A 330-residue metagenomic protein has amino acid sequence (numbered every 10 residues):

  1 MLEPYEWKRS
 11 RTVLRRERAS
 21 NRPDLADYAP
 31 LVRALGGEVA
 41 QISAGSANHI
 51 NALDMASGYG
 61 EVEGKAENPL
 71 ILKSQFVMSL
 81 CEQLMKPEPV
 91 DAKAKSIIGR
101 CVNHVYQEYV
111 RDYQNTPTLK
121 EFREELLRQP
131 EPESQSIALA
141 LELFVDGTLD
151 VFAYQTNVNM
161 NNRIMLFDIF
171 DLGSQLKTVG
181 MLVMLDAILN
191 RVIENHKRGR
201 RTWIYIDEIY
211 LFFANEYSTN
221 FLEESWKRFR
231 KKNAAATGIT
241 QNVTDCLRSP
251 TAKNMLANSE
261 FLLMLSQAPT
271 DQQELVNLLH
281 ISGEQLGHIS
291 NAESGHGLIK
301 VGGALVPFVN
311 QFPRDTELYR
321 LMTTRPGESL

Functional and structural regions predicted by a protein language model:
N21-D24: Intrinsic-disorder-associated, low-complexity terminal segments enriched in Asp/Asn/His/Tyr and depleted of Lys/Arg
A26, P30-E38, S43-S46, N51-A234 (+4 more regions): P-loop NTPase motor domains
V243-L330: C-terminal regions of RecA-like/P-loop NTPase motor modules
